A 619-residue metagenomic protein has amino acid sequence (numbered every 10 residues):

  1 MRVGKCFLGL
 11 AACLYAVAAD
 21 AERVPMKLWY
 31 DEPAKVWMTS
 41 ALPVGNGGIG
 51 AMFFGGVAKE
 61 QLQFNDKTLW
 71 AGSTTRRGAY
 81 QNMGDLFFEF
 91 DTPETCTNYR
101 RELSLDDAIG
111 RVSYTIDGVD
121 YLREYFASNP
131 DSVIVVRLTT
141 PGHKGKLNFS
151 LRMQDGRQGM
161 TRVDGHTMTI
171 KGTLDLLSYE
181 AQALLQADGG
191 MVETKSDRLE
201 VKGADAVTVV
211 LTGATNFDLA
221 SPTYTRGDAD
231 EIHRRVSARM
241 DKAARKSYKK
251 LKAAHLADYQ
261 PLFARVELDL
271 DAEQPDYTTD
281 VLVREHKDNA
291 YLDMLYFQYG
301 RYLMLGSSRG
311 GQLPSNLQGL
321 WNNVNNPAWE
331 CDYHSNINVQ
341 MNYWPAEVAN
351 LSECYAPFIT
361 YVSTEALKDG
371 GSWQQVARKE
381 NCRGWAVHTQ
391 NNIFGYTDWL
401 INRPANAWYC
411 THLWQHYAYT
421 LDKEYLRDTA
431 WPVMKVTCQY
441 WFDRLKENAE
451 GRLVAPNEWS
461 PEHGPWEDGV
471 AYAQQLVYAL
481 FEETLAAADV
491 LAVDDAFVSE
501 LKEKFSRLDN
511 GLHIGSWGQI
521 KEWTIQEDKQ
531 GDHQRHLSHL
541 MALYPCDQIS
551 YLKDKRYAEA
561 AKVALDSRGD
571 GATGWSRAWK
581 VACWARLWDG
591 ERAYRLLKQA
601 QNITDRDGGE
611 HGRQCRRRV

Functional and structural regions predicted by a protein language model:
R2-G9: Sec-dependent signal peptide recognition, specifically the positively charged N-region followed immediately by
C13-A18: N-terminal signal peptide c-region/cleavage motif recognized by signal peptidases
E22-D398, C410, Q415-Y417, K435-C438 (+7 more regions): Aromatic-residue-lined binding/catalytic grooves and analogous aromatic/hydrophobic interfacial grooves in multimeric
N338, N402-H416, T429-D443, S576 (+1 more regions): Extended, hydrophobic alpha-helical segments in both membrane/secreted and soluble proteins
A455-A488: C-terminal, helix-dominated tail/subdomain
